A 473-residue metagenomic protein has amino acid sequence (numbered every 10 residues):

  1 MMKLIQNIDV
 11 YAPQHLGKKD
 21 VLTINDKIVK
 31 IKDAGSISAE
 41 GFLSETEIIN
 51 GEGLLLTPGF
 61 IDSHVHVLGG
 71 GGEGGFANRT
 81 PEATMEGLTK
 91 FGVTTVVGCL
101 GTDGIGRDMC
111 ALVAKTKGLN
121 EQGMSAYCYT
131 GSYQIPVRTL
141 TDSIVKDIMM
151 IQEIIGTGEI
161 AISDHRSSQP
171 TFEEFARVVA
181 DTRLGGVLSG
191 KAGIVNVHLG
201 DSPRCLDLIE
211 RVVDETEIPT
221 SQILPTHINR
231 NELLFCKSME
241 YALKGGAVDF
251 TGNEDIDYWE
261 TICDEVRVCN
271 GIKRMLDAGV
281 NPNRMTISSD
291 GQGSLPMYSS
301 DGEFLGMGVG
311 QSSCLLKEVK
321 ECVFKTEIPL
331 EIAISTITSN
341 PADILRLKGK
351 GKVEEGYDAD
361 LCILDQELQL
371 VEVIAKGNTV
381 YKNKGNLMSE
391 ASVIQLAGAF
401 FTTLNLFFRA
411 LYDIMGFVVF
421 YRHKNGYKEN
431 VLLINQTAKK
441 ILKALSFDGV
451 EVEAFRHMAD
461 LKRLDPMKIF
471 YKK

Functional and structural regions predicted by a protein language model:
M2, V10-T57, G449, A454: Histidine-rich, glycine-flanked metal-binding segment
I8-V10, K19, I28, V353-F400: C-terminal cap of metal-dependent C-N hydrolases
T46, G51-A114: Metal-associated gating/positioning segment near the N- to mid-region
G75-N78, E82-G98, D147-S168, V178-D181 (+4 more regions): Active-site gating loops and adjacent loop-to-helix segments of metal-dependent hydrolytic enzymes
A83-P136, Q152-H165, V187-S202, S221-T226: Divalent metal-dependent hydrolysis catalytic cores, especially in the metallo-beta-lactamase
D181-P296, F304-L305: Active-site core of metal-dependent hydrolases
D277-Y357, L361-I363, G398: His/Asp/Glu-enriched, well-ordered alpha-helical/loop segment that forms or immediately abuts the divalent-metal
